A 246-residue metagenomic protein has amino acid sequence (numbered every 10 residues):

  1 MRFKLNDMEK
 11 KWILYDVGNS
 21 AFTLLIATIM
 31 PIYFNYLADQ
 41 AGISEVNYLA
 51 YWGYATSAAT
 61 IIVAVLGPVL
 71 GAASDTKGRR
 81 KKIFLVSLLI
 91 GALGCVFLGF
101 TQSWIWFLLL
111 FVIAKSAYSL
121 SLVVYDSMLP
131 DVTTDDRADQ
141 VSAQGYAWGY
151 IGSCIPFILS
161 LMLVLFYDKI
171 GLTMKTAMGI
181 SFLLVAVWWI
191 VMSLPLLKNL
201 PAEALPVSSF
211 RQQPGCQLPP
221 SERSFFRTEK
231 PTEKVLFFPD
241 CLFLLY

Functional and structural regions predicted by a protein language model:
M1-K10, L200-F238: Juxtamembrane intracellular "pre-TM" segments in multi-pass secondary transporters
R2-T60, W104, L108, I113 (+1 more regions): Helix-loop boundary and gating motifs at the non-cytosolic
L49-A72, C154-F157: Central cavity-lining transmembrane alpha-helices of secondary-active solute carriers, predominantly the Major
A64, L85-S103: C-terminal ends and interior cores of transmembrane alpha-helices in multi-pass membrane transporters/permeases
S74-L88: Cytoplasmic membrane-interface "Motif A"-like loop-to-helix N-cap segments of 12-TM Major Facilitator Superfamily
L110-W148: Cytoplasmic helix-loop-helix junction between adjacent transmembrane helices in 12-TM secondary transporters
Q140-V164: Glycine-rich segments within core transmembrane alpha-helices of 12-TM secondary carriers
P156-D168, A186-L205: C-terminal membrane-cytosol helix-exit motif in multi-pass small-molecule transporters
